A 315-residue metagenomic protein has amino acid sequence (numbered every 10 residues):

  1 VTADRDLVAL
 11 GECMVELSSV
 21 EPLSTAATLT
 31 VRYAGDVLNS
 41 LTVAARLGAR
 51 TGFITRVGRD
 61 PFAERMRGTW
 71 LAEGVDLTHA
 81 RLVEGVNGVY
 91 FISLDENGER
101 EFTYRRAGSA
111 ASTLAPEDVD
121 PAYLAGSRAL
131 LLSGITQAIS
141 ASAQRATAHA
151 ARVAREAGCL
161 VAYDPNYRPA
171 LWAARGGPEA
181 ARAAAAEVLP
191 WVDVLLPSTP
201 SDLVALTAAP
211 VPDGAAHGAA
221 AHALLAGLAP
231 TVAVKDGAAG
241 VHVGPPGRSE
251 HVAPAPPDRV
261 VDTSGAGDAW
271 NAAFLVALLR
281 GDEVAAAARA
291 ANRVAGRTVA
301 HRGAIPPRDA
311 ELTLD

Functional and structural regions predicted by a protein language model:
V1-V75, R259-V260: Glycine-rich phosphate/adenosyl-contacting loop at the front of the ribokinase-like
V1-V8, R152-E156, T207-D315: Conserved phosphate-binding/catalytic region of the ribokinase-like
A44, S198, G267: Short, conserved phosphate/pyrophosphate- and ester-handling motifs at nucleotide-, phospho-/glycolipid
R50-I135, D315: Conserved N-terminal subdomain of the carbohydrate kinase-like
A122-Y123, E187-V188, L225: Structural alpha-helical scaffold elements that stabilize or flank donor/cofactor-binding regions in carbohydrate
A129, I135-A219, A239-V241: Conserved beta-alpha-beta core of the PfkB/ribokinase-like small-molecule kinase fold
